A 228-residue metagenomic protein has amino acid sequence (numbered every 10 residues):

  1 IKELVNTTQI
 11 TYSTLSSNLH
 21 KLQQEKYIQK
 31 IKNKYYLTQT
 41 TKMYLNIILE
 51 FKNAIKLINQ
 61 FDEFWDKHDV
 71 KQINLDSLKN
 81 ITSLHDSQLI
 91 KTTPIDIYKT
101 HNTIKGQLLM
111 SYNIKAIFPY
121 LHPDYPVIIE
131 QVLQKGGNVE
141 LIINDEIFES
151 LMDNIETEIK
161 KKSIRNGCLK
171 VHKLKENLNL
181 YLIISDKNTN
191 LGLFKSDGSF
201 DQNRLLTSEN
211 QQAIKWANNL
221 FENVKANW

Functional and structural regions predicted by a protein language model:
K2-T7: A short acidic, leucine-rich amphipathic alpha-helix
K26: Glycine-centered, phosphate/nucleic-acid-interacting loop/turn motifs that mediate DNA/RNA or nucleotide
K30-A54: Basic, amphipathic "hinge/linker" alpha-helix immediately C-terminal to the N-terminal HTH DNA-binding motif
K52-T103: Amphipathic alpha-helical dimerization/coiled-coil segments that flank or bridge DNA-binding/regulatory modules
I104-K160: Primarily the HKD phosphodiesterase
K170-Q211, F221: HKD (HxKxxxxD) catalytic microenvironment of the phospholipase D
